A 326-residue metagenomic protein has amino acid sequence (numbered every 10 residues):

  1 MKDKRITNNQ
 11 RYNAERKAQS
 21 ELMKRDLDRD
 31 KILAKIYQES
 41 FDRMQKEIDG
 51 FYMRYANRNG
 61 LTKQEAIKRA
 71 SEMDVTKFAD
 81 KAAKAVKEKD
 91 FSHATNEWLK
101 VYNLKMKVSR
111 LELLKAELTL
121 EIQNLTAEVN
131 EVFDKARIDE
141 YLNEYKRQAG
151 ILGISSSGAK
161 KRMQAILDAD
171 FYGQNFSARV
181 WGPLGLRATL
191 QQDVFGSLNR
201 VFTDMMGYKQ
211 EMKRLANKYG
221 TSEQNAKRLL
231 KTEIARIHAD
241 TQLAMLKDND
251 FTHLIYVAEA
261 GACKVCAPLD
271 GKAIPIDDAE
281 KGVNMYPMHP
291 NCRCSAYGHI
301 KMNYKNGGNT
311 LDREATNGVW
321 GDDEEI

Functional and structural regions predicted by a protein language model:
M1-K135, N217-K218, Q224, R228-I326: Activation/maturation switch segments at domain boundaries
W98-R214: Structured, charged N-terminal subsegments at the starts of enzyme catalytic cores and at intra-chain domain/subunit
